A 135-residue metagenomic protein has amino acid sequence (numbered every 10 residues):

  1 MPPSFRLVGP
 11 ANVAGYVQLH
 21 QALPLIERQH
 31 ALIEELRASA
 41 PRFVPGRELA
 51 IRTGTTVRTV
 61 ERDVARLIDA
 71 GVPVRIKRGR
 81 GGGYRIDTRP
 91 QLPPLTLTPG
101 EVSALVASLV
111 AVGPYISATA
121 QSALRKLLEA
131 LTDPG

Functional and structural regions predicted by a protein language model:
M1-G100: Short, basic/aromatic recognition patches that contact phosphate-bearing ligands
G100-G135: Bulky hydrophobic/aromatic content
